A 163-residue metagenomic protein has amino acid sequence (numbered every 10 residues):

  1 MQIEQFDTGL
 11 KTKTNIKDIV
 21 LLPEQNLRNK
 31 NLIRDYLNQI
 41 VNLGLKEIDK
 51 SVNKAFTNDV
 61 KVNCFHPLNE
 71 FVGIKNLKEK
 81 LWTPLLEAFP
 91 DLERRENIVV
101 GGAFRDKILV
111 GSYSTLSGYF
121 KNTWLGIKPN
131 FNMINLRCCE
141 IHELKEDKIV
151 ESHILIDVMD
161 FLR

Functional and structural regions predicted by a protein language model:
M1-R163: C-terminal and inter-domain tail/linker signature
